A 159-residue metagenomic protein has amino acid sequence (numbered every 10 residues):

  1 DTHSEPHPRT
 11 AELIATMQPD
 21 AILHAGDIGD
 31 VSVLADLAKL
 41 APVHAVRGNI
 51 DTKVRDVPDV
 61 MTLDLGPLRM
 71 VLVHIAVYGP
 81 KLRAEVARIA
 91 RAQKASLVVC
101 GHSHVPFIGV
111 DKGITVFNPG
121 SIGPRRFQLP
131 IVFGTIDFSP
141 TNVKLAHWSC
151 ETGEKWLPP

Functional and structural regions predicted by a protein language model:
D1, D27, G48, H74 (+2 more regions): Active-site glycine-centered loops adjacent to acidic/histidine catalytic or metal-binding residues that shape
D1-T2, R69-A76, I114-G120, L145-H147: Active-site-proximal beta-strand elements of phosphoester/diester hydrolases
D1-V43, D51-T62, G66-R69, L129-V132 (+2 more regions): N-terminal active-site segment of His-dependent metallophosphoesterases
H44, Y78-N142: Conserved beta-sheet core of the metallophosphoesterase superfamily
H44-I50, V57-V73, Y78-Q93: Glycine/small-residue-rich loop that forms an oxyanion/phosphate-binding "nest" at active or ligand-binding sites
L145-L157: Short, solvent-exposed aromatic-acidic interface loops
